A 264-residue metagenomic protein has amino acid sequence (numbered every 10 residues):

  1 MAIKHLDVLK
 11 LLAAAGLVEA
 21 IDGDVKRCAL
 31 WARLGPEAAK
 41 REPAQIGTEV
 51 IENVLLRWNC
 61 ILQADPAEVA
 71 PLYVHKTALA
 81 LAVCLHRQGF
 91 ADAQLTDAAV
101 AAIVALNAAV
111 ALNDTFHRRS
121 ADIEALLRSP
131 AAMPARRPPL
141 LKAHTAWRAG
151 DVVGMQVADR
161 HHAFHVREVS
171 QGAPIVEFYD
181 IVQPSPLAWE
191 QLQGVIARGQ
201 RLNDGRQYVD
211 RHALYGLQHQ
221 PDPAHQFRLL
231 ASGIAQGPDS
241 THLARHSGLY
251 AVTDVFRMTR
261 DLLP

Functional and structural regions predicted by a protein language model:
A2-N107, L243-P264: N-terminal intrinsically disordered, low-complexity, charge/repeat-rich segments that act as generic
H5, R27, R119-S120, R211 (+1 more regions): Short amphipathic alpha-helical segments that mediate assembly, nucleic-acid/protein binding, or membrane association
V110-A146: Mixed-charge, Lys/Arg-rich low-complexity intrinsically disordered regions
K142-V157: Short coil-to-beta transition motif at edge beta-strands of beta-rich domains
V152-G154, A163, F178: Conserved hydrophobic/aromatic beta-strand scaffold that supports enzyme active sites
R160-Q171: Short beta-strand-centered aromatic/proline hotspots
A173-R198: Short solvent-exposed strand/turn elements
A197-P264: Long, low-complexity intrinsically disordered regions
